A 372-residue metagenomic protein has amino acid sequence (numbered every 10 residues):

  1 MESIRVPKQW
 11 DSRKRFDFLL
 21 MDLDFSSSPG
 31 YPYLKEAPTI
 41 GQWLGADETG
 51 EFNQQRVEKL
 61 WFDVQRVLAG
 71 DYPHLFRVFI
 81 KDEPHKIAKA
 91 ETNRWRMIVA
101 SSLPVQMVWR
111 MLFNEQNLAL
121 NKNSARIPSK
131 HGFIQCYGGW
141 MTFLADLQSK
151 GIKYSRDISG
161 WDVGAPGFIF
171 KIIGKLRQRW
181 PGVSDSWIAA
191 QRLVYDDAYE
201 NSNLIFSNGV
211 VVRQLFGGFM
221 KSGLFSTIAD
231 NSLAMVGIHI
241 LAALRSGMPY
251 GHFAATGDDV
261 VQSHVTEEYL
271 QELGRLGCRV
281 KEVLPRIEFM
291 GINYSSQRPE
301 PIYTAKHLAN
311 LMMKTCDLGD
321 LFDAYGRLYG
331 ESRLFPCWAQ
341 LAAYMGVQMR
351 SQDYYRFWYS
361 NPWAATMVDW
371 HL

Functional and structural regions predicted by a protein language model:
M1-L372: Viral RNA-dependent RNA polymerase
